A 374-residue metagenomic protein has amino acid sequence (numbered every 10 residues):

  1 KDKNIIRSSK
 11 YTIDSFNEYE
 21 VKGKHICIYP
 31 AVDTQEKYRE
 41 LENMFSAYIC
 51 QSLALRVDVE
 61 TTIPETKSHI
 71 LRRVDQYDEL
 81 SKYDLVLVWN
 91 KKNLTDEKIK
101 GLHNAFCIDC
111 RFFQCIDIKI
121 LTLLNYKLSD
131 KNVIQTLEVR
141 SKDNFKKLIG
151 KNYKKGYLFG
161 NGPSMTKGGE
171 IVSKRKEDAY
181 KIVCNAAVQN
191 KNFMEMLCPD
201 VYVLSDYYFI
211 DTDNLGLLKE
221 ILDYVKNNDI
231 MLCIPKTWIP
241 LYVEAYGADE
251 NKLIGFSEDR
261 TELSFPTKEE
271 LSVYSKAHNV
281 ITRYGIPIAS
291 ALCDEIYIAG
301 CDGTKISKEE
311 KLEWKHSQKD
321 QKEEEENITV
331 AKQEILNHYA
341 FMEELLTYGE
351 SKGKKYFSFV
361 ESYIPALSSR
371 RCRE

Functional and structural regions predicted by a protein language model:
D2-E374: Metal-ion/cofactor- or nucleotide/acyl-coenzyme-handling active-site neighborhoods
